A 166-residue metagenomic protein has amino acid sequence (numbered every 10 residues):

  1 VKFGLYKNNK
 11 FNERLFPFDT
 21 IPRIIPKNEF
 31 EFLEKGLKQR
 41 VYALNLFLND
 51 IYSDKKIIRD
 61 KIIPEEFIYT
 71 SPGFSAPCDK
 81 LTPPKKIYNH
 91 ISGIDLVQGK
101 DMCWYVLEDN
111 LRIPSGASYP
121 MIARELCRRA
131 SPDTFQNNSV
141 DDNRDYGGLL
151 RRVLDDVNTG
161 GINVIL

Functional and structural regions predicted by a protein language model:
V1-L166: Preference for protein termini
